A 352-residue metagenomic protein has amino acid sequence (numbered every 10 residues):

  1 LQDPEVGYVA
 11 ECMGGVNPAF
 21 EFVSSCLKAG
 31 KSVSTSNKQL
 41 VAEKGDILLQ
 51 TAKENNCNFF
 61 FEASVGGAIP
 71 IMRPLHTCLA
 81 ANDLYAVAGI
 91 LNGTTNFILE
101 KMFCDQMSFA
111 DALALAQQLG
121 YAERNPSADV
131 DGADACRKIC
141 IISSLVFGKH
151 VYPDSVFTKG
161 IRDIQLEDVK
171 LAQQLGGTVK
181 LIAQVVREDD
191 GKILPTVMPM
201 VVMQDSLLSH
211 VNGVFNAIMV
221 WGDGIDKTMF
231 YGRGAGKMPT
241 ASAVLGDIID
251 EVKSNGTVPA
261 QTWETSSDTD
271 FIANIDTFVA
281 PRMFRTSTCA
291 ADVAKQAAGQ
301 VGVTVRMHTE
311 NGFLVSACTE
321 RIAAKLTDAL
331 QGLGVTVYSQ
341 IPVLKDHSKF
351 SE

Functional and structural regions predicted by a protein language model:
L1-Y8, C12-P18: A structured beta-alpha segment of the ubiquitous adenosine-cofactor-binding alpha/beta core
P4, E43, G66, P70 (+9 more regions): Conserved active-site and cofactor/substrate-binding residues in soluble primary-metabolism enzymes
M13-A29, S36-T77: Rossmann-fold NAD(P)-binding glycine/threonine-rich loop
K53-D134, I141: Rossmann-like NAD(P)H-binding beta-loop-alpha module
L84-A88, N96-L99, F103, L115 (+3 more regions): Catalytic, metal-anchored helix/loop core of enzyme active sites in primary metabolism
D111-H210, F215-A217, G236: Substrate-binding/catalytic subdomain of NAD(P)-dependent oxidoreductase enzymes
I248-E352: A conserved regulatory-domain signal marking ACT and ACT-like small-molecule sensing domains and adjacent regulatory
